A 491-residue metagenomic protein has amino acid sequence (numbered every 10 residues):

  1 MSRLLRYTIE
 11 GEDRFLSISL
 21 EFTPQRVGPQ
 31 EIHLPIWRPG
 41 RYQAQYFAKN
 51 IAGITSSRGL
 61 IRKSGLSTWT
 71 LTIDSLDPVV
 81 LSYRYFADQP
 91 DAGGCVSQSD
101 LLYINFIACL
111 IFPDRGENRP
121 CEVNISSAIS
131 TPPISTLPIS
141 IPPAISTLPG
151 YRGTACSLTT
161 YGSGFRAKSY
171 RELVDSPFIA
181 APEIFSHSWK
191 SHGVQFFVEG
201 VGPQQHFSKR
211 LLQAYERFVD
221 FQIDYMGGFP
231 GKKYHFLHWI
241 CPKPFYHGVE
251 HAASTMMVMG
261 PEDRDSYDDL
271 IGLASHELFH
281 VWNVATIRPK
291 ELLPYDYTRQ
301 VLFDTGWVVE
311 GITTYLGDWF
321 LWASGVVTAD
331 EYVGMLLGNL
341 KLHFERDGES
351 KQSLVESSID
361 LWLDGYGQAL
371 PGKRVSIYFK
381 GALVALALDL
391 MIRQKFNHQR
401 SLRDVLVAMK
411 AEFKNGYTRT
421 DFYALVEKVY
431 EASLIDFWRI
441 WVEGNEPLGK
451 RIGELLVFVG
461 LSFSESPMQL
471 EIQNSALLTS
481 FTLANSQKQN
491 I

Functional and structural regions predicted by a protein language model:
M1-L16, E21, I139, K414-I491: Beta/coil-rich, acidic/histidine-enriched accessory regions frequently appended to metallopeptidases
I9-D13, F22-R26, Y85-Q89, S127-I129: Beta-strand elements of well-folded, non-transmembrane domains
R14-E31, I54, V123, Y215 (+1 more regions): Short, well-ordered beta-strand segments enriched in hydrophobic/aromatic residues
Q30-Y46, N50: Surface-exposed, glycine/proline- and aromatic-rich loop segments on solvent-exposed faces across compartments
Q45-F221, Y225-G231, P244: Non-catalytic architectural context of zinc metalloproteases
F185-T305: Juxtacatalytic substrate-recognition/specificity segment
R288-Y295, Q300-Y378, A411-E412: Acidic/His/Gly-enriched intrinsically disordered linker/tail segments that often contain short helix/coil "MoRF-like"
L342-F422, A432-I435, W441, N445: Pan-zinc metallopeptidase signature
